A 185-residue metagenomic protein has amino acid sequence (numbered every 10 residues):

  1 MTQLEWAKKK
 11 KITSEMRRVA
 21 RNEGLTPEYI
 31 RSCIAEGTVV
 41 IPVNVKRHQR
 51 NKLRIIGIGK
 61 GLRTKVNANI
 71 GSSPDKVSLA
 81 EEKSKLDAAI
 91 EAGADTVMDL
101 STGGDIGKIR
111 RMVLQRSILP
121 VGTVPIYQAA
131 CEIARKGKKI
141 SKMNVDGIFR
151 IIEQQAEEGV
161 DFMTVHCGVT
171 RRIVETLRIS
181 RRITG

Functional and structural regions predicted by a protein language model:
T2-G185: Alpha/beta enzyme core
